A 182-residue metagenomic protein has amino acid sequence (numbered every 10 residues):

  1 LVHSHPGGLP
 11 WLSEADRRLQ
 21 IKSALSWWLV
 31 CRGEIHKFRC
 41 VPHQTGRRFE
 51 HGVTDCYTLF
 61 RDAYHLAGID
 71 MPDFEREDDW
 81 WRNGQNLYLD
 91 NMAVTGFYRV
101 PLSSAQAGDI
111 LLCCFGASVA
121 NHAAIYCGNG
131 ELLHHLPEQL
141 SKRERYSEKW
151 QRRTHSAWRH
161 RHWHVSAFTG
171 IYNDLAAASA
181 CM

Functional and structural regions predicted by a protein language model:
L1-E14: Short HxH-centered metal-ligating active-site micro-motif
E14, E77-S141, Y146-S147: ...with weaker cross-activation on analogous glycine-rich loops/strands in unrelated enzymes
Q20-P42: Divalent-metal-activated hydrolytic enzyme cores
R32, A178-S179: Eukaryotic regulatory protein-protein interaction regions, predominantly Ser/Pro/Thr-rich intrinsically disordered
K37, V41-R48, I171-A178: Intrinsically disordered, low-complexity, Pro/Ser/Thr/Asn/Gly/Ala-rich spacer/linker segments adjacent to signal
E50-A67: Active-site nucleophilic cysteine motif
M71-R76: Surface-exposed patches in mature extracellular/periplasmic domains of secreted proteins
V119, G130-A178: Acidic/glycine-rich C-terminal interaction modules and beta/coil loop segments that lie outside canonical DNA-binding
